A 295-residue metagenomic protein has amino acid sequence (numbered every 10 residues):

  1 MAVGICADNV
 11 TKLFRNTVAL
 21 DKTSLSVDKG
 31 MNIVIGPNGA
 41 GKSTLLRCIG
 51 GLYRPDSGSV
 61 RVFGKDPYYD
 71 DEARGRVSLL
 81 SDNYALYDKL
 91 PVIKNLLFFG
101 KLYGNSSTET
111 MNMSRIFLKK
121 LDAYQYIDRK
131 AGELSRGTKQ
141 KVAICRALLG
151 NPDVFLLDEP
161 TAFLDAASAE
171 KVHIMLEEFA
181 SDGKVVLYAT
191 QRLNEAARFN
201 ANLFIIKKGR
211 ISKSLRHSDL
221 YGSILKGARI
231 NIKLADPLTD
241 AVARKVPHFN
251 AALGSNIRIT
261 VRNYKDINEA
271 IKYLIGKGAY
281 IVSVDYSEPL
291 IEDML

Functional and structural regions predicted by a protein language model:
G50: Helix-to-loop junction immediately C-terminal to a conserved catalytic motif
G58-A73: Conserved ABC transporter NBD signature motif
L97, K101, T108-Y126: Conserved ABC ATPase "signature" region
F155-E159: Catalytic Walker B motif of ABC-type/P-loop ATPase nucleotide-binding domains
E177-R258: ABC transporter nucleotide-binding domain
